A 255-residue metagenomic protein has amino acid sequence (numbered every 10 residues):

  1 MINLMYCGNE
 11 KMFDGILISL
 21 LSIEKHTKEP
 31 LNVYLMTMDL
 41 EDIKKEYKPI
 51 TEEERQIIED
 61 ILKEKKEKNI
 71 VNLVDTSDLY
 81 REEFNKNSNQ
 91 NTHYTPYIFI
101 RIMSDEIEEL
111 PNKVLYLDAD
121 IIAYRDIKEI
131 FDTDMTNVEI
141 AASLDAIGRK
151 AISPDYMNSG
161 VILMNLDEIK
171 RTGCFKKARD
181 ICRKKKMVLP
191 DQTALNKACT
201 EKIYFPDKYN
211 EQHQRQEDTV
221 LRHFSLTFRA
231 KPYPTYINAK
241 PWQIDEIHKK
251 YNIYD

Functional and structural regions predicted by a protein language model:
M1-K11, G15-I18, T27-E29, M164-D255: A glycosyltransferase accessory/donor-loop signature
N3-M5, N32-Y34, N72, L115: A structural signal for isolated positions on well-ordered beta-strands in alpha/beta enzyme cores
M12, E24-L31, K66-E67, E109-L110: Short, solvent-exposed loop/edge-beta patches enriched in aromatic
N32-D39, A142-S143: Short internal beta-strands
E41, T76-N85, G148-R149, N210-Q214 (+1 more regions): A short acidic, often aromatic-flanked loop/helix-cap motif at beta-alpha or helix-coil junctions that lines enzyme
E41-E106: Active-site-proximal specificity loops/subdomain of glycosyltransferases
S77-L79, P96-L144, P154, L163-M164: GT-A fold catalytic core of metal-dependent nucleotide-sugar glycosyltransferases, centered on the diacidic
I127-K184, Q192: Conserved catalytic core of nucleotide-sugar-dependent glycosyltransferases
